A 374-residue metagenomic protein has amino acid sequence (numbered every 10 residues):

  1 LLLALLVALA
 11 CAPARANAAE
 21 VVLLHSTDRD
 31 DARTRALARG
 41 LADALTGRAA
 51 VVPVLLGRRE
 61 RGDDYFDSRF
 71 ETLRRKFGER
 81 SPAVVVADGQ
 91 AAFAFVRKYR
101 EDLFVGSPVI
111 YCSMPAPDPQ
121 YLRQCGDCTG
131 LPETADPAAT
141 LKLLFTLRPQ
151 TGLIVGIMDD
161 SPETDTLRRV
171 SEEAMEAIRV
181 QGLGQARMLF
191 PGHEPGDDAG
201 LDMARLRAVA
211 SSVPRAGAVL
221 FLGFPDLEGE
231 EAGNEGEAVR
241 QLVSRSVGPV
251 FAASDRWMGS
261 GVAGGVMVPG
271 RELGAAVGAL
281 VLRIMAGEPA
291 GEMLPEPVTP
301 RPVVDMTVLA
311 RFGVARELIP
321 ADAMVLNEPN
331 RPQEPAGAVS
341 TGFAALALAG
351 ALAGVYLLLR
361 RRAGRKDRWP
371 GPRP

Functional and structural regions predicted by a protein language model:
L1-A10: Bacterial N-terminal signal peptides
R15-R373: Short hydrophobic alpha-helices and adjacent helix-cap/hinge residues
